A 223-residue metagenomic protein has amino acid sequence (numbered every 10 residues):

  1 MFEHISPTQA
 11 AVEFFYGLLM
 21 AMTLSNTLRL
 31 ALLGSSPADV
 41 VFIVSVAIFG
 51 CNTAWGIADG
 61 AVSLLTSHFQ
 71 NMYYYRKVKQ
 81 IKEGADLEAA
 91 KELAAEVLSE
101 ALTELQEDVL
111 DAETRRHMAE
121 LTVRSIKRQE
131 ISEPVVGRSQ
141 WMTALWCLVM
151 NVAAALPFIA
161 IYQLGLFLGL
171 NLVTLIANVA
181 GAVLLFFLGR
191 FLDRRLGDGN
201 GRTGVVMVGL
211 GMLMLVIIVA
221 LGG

Functional and structural regions predicted by a protein language model:
M1-A58: Cytosolic-side membrane-entry/anchor segment at the start of a transmembrane helix
T8-L19, I131-A182: Transmembrane alpha-helical segments and their cytosolic interface motifs in multi-pass membrane proteins
L32, S63, S67-Y75, Q163 (+3 more regions): Transmembrane helix-loop junctions in multipass membrane proteins, especially transporters and channels
S45-K79: Hydrophobic alpha-helical membrane-embedded segments
V46, G50-W55, G181, L185 (+3 more regions): Alpha-helical transmembrane segments in multi-pass membrane proteins
Y74-C147: Cytosol/matrix-facing amphipathic helices and coiled-coil assembly/linker segments of eukaryotic membrane proteins
F187-M212: Interfacial loop-to-transmembrane junctions
L215-G223: Juxtamembrane boundary at the C-terminal end of a transmembrane helix
